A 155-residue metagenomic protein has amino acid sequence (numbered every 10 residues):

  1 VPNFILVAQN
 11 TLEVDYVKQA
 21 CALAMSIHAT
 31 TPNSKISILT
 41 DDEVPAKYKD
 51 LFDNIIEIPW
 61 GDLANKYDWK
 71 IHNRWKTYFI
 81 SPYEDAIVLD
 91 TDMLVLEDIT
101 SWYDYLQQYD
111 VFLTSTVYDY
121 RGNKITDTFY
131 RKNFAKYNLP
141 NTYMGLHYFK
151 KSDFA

Functional and structural regions predicted by a protein language model:
V1-A155: Glycosyltransferase catalytic domains, chiefly GT-A lineage
